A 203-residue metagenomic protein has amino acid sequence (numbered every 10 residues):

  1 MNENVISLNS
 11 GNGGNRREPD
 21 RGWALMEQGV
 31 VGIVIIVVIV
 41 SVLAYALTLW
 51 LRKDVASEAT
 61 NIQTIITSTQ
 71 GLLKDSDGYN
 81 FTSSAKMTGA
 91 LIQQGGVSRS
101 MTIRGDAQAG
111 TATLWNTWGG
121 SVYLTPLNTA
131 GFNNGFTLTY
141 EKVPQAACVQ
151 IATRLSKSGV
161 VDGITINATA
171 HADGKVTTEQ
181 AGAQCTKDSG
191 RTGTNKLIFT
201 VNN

Functional and structural regions predicted by a protein language model:
M1-E3, V40, A44, T67 (+2 more regions): N-terminal functional modules and adjacent low-complexity/disordered segments of proteins
N2-E58: N-terminal single-pass transmembrane signal-anchor helix
G14-N15, V38-I39, A44, L51-D54 (+6 more regions): Generic structural signal for short, flexible, solvent-exposed coil/loop and linker residues
V34, Q70, S156: Hydrophobic/aromatic-lined pockets within catalytic cores
A46-L49, I62-N80: N-terminal alpha-helical signal peptides/signal-anchor transmembrane segments
S57-T60, T64, A146: Short, well-structured alpha-helical interface segments that form or flank functional binding sites
D75-N203: Periplasmic/extracellular, small/polar-rich flexible segments of pilin-like filament-forming proteins
